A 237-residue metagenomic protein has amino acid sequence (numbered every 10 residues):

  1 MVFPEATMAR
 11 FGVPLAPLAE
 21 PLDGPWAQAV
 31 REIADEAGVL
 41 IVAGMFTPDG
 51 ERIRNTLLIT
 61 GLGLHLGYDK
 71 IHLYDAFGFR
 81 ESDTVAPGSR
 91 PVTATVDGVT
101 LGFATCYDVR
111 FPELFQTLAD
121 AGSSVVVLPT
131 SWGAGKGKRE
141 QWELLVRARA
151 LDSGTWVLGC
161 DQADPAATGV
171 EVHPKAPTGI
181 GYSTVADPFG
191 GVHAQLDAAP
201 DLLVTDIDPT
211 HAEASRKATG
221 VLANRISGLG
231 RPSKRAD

Functional and structural regions predicted by a protein language model:
M1-A19, L128-T130: Short, conserved active-site loops that position catalytic residues or coordinate cofactors/metal ions across diverse
M8, L64-H65, V192: Hydrophobic "anchor" residues
A9, L58, Y68-Y74, T184 (+1 more regions): Short beta->alpha transition motifs characteristic of CBS
L15-P21, E81, H173: Short glycine-enriched, charge-decorated loop/helix-capping segments at active-site entrances that position
D23-V42, V109-D201: CN hydrolase (nitrilase-like) catalytic-core segments centered on the catalytic cysteine and neighboring Lys/Glu
A43-M45, N55-I59, V92-A94, S183-V185 (+1 more regions): Short beta-strand scaffold segments in enzyme catalytic cores
P48-A121, V125, A134-L144, A148 (+1 more regions): Active-site catalytic loop in hydrolytic enzyme cores
T210-D237: A conserved C-terminal secondary-structure "cap"
